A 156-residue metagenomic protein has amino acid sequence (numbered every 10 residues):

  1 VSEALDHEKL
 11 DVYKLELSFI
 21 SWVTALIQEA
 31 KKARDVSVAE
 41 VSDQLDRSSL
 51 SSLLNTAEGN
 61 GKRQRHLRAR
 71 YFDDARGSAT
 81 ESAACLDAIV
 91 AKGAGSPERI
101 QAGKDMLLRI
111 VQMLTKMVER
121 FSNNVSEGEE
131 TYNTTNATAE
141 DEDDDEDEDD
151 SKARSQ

Functional and structural regions predicted by a protein language model:
V1-Q156: Amphipathic alpha-helical assembly/interaction segments
